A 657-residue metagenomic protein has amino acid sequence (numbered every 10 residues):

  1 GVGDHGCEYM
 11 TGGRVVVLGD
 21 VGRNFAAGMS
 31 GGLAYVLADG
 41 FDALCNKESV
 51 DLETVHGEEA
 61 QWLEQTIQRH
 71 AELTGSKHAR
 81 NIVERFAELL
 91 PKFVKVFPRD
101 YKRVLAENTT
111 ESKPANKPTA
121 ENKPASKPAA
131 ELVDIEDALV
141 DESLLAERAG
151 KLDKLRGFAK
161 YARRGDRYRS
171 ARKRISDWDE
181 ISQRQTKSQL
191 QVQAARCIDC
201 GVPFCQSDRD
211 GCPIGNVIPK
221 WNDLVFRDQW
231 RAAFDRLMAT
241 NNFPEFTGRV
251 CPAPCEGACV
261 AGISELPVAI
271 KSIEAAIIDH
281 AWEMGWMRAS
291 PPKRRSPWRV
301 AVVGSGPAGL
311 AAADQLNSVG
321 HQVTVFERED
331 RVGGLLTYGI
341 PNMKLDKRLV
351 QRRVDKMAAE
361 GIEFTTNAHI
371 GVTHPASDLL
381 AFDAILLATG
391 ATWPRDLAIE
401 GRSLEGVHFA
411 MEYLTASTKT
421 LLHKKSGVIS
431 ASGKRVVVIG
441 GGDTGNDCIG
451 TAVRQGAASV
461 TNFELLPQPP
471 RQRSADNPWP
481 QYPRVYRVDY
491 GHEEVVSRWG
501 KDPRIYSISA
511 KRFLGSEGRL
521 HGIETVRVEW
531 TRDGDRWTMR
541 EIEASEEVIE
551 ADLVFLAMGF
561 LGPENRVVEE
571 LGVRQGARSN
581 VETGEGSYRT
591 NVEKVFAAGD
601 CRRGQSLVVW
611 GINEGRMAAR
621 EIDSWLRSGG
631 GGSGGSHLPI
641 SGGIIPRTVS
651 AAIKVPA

Functional and structural regions predicted by a protein language model:
G1-S112: Long, distal/terminal scaffolding or interaction modules with repetitive or compositionally biased sequence
L152, A159-G165, A171-D179, A195 (+13 more regions): Beta1-alpha1 glycine-rich phosphate/pyrophosphate-binding loop at the start of Rossmann-like nucleotide-binding domains
R174-R196, G215-R249, A253, S264-R294 (+3 more regions): Ferredoxin-type iron-sulfur electron-transfer modules in oxidoreductases and energy-metabolism complexes
A195-G201, V436-V438, S587-L607, I612-R616: Short FAD-binding loop at a beta-strand-to-alpha-helix junction that anchors the flavin cofactor in diverse
A232, R294-V303, Q351-I399, K511-R532 (+2 more regions): Feature captures the FAD/FMN-dependent oxidoreductase FAD-binding
I277-K293, R352-V372, P394-Q455, Q575-N591: Glycine-rich dinucleotide-binding loop and its adjacent helix/turn
S403-G433, R519, T531-Q605: FAD-site-proximal beta/loop scaffold in flavoenzymes
G445-G450, Q455, A598-G629: A conserved FAD-binding loop/helix module that cradles the flavin
